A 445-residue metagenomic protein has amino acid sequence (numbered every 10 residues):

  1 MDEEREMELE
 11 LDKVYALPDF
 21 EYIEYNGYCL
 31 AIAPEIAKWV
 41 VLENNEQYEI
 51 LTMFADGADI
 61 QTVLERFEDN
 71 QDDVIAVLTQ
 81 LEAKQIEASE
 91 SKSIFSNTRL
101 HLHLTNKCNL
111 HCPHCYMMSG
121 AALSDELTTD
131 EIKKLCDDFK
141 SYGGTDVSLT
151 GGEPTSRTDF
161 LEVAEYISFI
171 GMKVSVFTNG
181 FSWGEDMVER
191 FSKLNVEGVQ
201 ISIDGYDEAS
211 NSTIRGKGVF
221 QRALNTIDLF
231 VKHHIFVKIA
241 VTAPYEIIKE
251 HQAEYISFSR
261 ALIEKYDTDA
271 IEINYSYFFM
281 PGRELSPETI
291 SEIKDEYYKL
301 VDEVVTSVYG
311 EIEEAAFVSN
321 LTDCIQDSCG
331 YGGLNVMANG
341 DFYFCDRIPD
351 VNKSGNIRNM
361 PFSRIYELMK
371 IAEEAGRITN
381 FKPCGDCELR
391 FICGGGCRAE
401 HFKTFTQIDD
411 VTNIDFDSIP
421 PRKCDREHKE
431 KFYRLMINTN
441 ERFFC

Functional and structural regions predicted by a protein language model:
M1-T52: Acidic, low-complexity/disordered tracts enriched in E/D and polar residues
D2, F20, Y25, E197 (+3 more regions): Radical SAM enzyme [4Fe-4S]-AdoMet core and its adjacent flexible, acidic and glycine-rich loops/tails across
I36-K38, E46, G120-L123, S212-V219 (+1 more regions): Short glycine-enriched, charge-decorated loop/helix-capping segments at active-site entrances that position
E46, T62-G198: Conserved alpha-helical substructure of the radical SAM core
T52-I60: Short capping segments at the starts of secondary-structure elements
L78-S96, G310-A315, K353-R377: Short, charged low-complexity linear segments at domain edges
R347-C445: Flexible mid-to-C-terminal extensions adjoining Fe-S/redox cofactors in radical SAM and related proteins
